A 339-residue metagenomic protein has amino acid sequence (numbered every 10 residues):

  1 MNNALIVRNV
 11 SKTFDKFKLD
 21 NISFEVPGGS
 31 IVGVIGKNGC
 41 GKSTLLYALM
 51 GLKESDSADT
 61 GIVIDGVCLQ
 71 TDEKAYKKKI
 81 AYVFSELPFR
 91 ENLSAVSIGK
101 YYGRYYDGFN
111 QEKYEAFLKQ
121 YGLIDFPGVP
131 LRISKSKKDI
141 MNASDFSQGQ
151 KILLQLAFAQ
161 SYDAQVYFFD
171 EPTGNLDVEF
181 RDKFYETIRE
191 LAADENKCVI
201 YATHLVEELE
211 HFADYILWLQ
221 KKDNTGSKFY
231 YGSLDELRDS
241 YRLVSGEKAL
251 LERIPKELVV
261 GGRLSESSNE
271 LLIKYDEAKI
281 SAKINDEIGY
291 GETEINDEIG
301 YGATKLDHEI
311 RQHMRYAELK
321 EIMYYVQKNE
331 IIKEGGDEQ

Functional and structural regions predicted by a protein language model:
V7-V10, F17-P27, A58-T60: Conserved beta-strand
I35-K37: The feature captures the beta-strand-to-loop junction immediately N-terminal to the Walker
M50: Helix-to-loop junction immediately C-terminal to a conserved catalytic motif
A58-Y76: Conserved ABC transporter NBD signature motif
F84-D145, K151: ABC-family P-loop ATPase nucleotide-binding domains
Y167-E171: Catalytic Walker B motif of ABC-type/P-loop ATPase nucleotide-binding domains
K183-D276, I299-G300, T304-D307, H313: ABC transporter nucleotide-binding domain
